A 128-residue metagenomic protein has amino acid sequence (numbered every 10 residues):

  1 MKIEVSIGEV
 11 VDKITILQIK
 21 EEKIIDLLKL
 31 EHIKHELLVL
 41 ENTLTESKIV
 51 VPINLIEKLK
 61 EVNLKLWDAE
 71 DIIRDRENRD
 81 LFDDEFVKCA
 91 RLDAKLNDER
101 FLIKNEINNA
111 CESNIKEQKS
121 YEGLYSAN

Functional and structural regions predicted by a protein language model:
M1-N128: Extended, charge-rich alpha-helical interface modules
